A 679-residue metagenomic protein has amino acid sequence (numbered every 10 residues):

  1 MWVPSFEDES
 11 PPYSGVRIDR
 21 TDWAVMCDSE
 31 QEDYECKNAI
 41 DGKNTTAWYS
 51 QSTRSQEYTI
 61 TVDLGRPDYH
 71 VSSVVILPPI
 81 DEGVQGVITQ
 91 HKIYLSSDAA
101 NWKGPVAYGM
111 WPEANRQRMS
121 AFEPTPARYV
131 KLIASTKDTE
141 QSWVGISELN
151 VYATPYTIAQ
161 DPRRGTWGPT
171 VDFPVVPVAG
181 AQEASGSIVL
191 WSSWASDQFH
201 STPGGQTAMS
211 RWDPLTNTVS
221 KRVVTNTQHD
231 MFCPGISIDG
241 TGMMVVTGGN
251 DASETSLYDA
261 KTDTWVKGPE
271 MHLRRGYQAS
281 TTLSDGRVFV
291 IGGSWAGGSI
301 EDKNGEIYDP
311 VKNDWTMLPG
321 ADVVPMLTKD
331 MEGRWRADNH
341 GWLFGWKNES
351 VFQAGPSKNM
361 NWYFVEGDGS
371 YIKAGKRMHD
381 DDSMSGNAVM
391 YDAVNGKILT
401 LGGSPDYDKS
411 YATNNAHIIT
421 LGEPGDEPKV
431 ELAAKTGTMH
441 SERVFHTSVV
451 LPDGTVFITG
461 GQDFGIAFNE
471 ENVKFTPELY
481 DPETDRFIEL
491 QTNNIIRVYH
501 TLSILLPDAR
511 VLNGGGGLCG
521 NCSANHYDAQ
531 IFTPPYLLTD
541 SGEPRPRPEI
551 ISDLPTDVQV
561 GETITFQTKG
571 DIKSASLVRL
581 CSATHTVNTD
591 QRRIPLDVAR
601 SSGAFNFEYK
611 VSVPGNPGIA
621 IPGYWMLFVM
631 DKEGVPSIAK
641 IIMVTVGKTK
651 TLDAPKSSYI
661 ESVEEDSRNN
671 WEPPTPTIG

Functional and structural regions predicted by a protein language model:
W2-P4, P155-G679: Kelch-like beta-propeller repeat domains
W2-P67, P79-G86, M110-P112, N150-A159: Disordered, acidic Ser/Thr/Pro-rich linker "stalks" and the adjacent N-terminal cap of the next globular domain
R54-T59, E82-Y156: Trp- and acidic/polar-enriched beta-sheet ligand-binding modules for extracellular glycan and matrix recognition
Y58, H70-S72, E562-I564: Structural beta-strand segments of beta-rich domains
I60-H70, A121-P126, Q182: Extracellular and analogous surface-interaction loops
D68-Y69, G86-I88, K569-I572: Short proline/glycine-enriched turn/loop motifs at strand-loop junctions of beta-rich domains
Y69-E82, L132: A short beta-strand element within beta-rich, extracytoplasmic domains of secreted/secretory-pathway proteins
V74, I93, L149-V151, T255 (+1 more regions): Extracellular beta-strand elements of beta-rich domains used for carbohydrate recognition/degradation or cell-matrix
